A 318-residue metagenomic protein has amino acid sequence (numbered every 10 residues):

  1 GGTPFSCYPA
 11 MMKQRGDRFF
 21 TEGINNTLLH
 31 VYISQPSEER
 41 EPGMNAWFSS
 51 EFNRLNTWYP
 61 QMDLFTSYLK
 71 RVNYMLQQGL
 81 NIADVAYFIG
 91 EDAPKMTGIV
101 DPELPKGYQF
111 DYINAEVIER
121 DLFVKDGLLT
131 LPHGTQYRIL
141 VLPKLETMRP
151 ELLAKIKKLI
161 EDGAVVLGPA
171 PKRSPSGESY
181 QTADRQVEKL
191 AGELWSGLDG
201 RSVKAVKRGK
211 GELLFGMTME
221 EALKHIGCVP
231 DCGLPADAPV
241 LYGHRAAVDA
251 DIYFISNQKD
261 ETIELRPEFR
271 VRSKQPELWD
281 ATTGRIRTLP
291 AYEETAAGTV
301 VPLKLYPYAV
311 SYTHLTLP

Functional and structural regions predicted by a protein language model:
G1-L315: Carbohydrate-binding surfaces of carbohydrate-active enzymes
